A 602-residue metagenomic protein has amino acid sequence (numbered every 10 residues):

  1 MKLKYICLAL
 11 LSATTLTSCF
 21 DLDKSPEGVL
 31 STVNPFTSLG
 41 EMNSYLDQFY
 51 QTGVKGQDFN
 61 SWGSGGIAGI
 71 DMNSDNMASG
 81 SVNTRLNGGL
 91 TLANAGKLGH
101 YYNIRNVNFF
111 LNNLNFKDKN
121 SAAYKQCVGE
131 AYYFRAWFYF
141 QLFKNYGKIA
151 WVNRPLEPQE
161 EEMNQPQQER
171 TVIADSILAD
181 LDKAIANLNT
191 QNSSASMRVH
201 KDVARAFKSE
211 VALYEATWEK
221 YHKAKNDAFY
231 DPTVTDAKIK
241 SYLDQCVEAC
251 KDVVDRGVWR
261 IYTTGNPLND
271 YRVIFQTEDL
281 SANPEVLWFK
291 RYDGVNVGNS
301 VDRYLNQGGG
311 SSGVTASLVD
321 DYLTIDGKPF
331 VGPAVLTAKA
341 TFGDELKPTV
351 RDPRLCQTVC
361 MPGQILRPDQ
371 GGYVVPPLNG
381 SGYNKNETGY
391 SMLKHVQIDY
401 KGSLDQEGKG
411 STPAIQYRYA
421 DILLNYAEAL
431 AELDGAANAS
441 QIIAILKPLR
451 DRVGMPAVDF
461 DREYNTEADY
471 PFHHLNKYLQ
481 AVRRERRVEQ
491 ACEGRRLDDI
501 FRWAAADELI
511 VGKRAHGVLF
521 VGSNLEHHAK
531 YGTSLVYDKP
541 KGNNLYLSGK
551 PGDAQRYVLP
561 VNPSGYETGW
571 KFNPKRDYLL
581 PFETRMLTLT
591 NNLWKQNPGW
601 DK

Functional and structural regions predicted by a protein language model:
M1-G28: Bacterial Sec-dependent N-terminal signal peptides
C19, H100-N103, S176, P267-T324 (+6 more regions): Long, intrinsically disordered, low-complexity segments
C19-S64, L90-T91, A338-F342, T349 (+2 more regions): Membrane-proximal, proline-rich intrinsically disordered regions
T37-G56, M77-Y146, E160-S196, D344-T349 (+6 more regions): Conserved, well-structured interaction surfaces
F59-D75, V152-R154, E161, N189-A206 (+5 more regions): Short, surface-exposed recognition loops and adjoining beta-strand edges that mediate ligand/DNA contacts, enriched
F143-A150, N192, Y214-K223, E432-A436: Short coil/turn linking the two alpha-helices of tandem helical-hairpin repeats
E285, T341-Y419, G599-K602: Flexible, polar/acidic helix-loop-strand segments at domain edges
